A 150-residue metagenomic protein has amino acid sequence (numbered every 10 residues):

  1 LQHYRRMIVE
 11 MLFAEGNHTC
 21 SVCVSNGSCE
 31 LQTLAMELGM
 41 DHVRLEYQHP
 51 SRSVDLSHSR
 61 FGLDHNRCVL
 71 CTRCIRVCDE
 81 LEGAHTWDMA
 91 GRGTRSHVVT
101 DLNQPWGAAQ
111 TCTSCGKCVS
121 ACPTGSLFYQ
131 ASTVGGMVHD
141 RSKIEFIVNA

Functional and structural regions predicted by a protein language model:
L1-T111, S120, G125-A150: Fe-S ferredoxin-like electron-transfer domains and their immediately adjacent linker/connector regions across
